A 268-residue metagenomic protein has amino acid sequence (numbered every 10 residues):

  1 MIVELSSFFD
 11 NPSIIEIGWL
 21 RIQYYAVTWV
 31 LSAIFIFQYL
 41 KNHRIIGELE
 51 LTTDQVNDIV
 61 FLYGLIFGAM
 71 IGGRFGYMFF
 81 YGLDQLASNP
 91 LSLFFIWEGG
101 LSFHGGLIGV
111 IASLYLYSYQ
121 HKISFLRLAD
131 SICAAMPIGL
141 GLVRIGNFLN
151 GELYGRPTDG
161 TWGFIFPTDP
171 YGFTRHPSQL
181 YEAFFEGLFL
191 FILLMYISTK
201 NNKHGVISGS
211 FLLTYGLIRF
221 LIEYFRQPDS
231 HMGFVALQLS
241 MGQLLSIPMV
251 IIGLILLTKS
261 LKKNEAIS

Functional and structural regions predicted by a protein language model:
M1-S268: Hydrophobic, membrane-interfacing alpha helices
